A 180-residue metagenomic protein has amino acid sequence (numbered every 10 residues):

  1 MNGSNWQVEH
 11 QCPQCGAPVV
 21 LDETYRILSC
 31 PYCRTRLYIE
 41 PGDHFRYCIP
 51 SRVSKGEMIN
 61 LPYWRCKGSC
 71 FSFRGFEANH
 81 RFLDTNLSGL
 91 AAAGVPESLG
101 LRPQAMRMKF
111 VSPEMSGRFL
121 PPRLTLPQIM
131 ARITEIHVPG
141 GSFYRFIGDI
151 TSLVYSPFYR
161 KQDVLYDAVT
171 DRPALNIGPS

Functional and structural regions predicted by a protein language model:
N2-S180: Soluble extracytoplasmic regions of secretory-pathway and membrane proteins
